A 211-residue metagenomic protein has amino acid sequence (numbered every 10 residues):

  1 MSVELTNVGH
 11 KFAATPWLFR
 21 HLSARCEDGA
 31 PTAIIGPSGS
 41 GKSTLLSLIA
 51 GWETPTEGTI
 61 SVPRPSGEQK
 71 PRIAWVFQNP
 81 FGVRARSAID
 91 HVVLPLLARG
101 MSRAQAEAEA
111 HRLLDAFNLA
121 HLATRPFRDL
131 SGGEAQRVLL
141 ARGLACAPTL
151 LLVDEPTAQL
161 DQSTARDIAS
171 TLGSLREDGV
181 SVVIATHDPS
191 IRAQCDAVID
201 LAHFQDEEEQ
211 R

Functional and structural regions predicted by a protein language model:
A50: Helix-to-loop junction immediately C-terminal to a conserved catalytic motif
R86-L97: Q-loop/switch helix immediately C-terminal to the Walker
A104-L122: Conserved ABC ATPase "signature" region
P126-L130, E134: Conserved ABC ATPase signature
L140: Hydrophobic anchor residue at the start of the ABC signature
G143-L144: ABC ATPase C-loop
A147: Conserved catalytic motifs of ABC-family nucleotide-binding domains
L151-D154: Catalytic Walker B motif of ABC-type/P-loop ATPase nucleotide-binding domains
